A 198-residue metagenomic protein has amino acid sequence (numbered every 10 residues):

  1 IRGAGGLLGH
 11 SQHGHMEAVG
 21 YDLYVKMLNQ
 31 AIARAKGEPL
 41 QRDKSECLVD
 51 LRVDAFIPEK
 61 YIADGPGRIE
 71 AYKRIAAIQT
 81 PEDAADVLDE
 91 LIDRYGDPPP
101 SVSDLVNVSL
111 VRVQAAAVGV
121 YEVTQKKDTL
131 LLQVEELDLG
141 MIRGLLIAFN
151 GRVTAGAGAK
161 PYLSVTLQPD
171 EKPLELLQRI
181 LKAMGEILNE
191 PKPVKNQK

Functional and structural regions predicted by a protein language model:
I1-K198: Accessory helical-bundle/CTD segments and flexible terminal tails appended to RecA-like ATPase motors
